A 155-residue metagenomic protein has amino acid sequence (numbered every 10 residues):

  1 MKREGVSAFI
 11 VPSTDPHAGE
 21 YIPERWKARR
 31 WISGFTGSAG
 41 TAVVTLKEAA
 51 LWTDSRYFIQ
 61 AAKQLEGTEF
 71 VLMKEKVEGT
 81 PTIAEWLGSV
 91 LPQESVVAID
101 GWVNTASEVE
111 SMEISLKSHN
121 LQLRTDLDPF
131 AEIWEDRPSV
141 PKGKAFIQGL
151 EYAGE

Functional and structural regions predicted by a protein language model:
M1-P92, V96, D100, N104-E155: N-terminal accessory/capping or targeting/presequence segment of soluble
